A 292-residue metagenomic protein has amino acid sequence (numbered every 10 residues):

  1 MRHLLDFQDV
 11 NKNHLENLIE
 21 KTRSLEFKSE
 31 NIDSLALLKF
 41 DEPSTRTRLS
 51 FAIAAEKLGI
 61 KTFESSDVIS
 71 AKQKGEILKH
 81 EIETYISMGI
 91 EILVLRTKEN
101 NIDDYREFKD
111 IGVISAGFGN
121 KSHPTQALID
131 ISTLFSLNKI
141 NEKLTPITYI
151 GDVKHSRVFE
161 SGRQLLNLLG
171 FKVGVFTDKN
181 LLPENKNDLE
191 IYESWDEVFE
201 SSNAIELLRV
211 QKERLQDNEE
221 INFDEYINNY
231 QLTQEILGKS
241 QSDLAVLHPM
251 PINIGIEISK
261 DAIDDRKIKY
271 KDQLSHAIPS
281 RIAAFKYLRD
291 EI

Functional and structural regions predicted by a protein language model:
M1-L49: Positively charged, low-complexity intrinsically disordered leader regions
E30-A36, K143-I147, D243: Phosphate-coordination loops involved in phosphoryl transfer and adenosine-cofactor binding
I32-F135, I254: Phosphate/diphosphate ligand-binding glycine-rich loop within oxidoreductases
D41-E56, F135-R209: Glycine-rich phosphate/diphosphate-binding loop of Rossmann-like nucleotide-binding domains
L58, F108-D110, L169, N187 (+2 more regions): Short, structured coil segments at secondary-structure junctions
K186-D261: Rossmann-like adenosine-cofactor binding region
D243-L244, M250-I292: Adenosine-phosphate binding glycine-rich loop
